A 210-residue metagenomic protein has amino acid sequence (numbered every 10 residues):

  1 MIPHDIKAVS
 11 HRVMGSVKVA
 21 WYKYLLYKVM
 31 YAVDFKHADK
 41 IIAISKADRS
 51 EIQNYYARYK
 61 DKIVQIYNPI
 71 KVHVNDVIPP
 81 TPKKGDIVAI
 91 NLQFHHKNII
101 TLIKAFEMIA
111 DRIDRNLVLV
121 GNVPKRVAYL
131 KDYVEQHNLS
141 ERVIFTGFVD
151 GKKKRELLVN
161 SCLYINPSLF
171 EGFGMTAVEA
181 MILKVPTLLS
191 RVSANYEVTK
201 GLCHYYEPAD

Functional and structural regions predicted by a protein language model:
A20-I41: Membrane-proximal helix-turn-helix segments that form the acceptor-binding/catalytic region of lipid-linked
A47, P69: Carbohydrate-associated surface elements
T81-K97, I103-F106: Conserved donor-binding/catalytic core segment of Leloir-type glycosyltransferases
I99, I103-I144, K152: A conserved nucleotide-sugar
Y164-I165: A short hydrophobic beta-strand element within the catalytic core of glycosyltransferases that build diverse glycans
L169: Aromatic "clamp/platform" in nucleotide-sugar-dependent glycosyltransferases that forms part of the donor/acceptor
I182, P186-L189: Short hydrophobic beta-strand element within catalytic cores of glycosyltransferases and related nucleotide-activated
C203-D210: Conserved acidic donor-binding segment of nucleotide-sugar-dependent glycosyltransferases
